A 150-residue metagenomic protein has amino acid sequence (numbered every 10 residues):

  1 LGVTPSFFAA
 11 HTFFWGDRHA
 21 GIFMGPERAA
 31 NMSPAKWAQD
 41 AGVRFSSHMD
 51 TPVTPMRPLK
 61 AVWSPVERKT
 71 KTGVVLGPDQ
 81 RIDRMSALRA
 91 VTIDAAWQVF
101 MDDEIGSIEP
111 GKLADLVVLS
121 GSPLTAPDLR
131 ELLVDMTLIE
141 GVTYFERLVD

Functional and structural regions predicted by a protein language model:
V3-P127, L132, M136-E140: His/Asp/Glu-enriched, well-ordered alpha-helical/loop segment that forms or immediately abuts the divalent-metal
V149-D150: Residue-level structural signal for beta-strand termini and adjacent loop
